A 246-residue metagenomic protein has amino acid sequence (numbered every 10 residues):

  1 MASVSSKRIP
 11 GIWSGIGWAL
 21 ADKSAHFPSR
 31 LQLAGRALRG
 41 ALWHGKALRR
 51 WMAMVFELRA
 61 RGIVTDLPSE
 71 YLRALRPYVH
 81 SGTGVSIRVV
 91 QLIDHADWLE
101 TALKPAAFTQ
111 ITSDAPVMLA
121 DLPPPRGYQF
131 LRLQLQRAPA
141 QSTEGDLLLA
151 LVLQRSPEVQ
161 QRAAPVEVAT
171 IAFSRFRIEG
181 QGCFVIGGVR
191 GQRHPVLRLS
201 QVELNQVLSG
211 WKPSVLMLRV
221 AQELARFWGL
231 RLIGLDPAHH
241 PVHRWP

Functional and structural regions predicted by a protein language model:
A2-E203: Non-catalytic substrate-recognition and accessory regions of acyl/acetyltransferase enzymes
E167-P246: Acyl-donor binding region in acyl/amide transferases
